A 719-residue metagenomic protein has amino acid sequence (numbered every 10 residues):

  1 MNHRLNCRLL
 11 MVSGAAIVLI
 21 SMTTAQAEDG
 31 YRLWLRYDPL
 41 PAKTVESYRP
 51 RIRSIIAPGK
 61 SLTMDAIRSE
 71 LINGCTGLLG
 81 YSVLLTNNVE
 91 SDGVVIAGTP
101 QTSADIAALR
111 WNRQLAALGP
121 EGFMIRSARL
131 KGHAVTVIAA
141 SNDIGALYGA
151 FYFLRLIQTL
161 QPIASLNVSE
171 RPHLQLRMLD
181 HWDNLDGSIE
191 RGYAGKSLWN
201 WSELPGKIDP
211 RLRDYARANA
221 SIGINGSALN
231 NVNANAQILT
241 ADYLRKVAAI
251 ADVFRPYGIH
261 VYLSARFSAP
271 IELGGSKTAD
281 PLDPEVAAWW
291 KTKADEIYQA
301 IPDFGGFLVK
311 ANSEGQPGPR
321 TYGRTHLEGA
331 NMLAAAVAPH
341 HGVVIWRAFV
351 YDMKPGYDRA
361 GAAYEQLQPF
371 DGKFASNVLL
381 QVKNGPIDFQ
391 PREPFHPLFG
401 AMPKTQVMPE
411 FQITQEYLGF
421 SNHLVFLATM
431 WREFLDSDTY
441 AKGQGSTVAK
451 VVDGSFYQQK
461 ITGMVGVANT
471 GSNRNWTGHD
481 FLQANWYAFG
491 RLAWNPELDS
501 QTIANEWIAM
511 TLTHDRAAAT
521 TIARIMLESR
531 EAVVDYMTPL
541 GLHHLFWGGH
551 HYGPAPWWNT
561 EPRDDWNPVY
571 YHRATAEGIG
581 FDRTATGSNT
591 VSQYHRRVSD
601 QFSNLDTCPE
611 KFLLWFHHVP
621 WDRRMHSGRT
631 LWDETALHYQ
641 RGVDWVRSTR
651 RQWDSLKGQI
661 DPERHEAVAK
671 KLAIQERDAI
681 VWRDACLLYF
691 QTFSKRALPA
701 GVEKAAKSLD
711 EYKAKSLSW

Functional and structural regions predicted by a protein language model:
M1-S13: Bacterial N-terminal signal peptides that target proteins for export
M11-S21: Bacterial N-terminal signal peptides
A25-R129, A164-S165: Acidic, contiguous N-terminal accessory segments
S47-R49, N88-V89, R129-G132, R171-H173 (+4 more regions): Extracellular/periplasmic catalytic domains that process cell-envelope and extracellular macromolecules
K60-E70, G74-T76, W111-L308, A338: Feature activates predominantly on carbohydrate-active enzymes
V83, E203, A249, G275-N505 (+1 more regions): Catalytic-core regions of glycoside hydrolase
P100, S141-D143, N184, I224 (+8 more regions): An acidic- and aromatic-residue-enriched active-site/binding cleft used to recognize and process polar
S446-W719: Catalytic domains of carbohydrate-active enzymes that cleave complex glycans
